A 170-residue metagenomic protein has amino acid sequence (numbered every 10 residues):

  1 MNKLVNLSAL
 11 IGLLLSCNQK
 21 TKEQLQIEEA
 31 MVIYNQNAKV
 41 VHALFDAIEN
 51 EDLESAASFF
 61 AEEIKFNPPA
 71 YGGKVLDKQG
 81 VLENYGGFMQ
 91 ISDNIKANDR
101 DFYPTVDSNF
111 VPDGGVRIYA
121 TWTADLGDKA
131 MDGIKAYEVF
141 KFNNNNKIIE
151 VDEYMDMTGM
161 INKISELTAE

Functional and structural regions predicted by a protein language model:
M1-L15: Sec-dependent bacterial lipoprotein signal peptides
C17-N50, E54, E170: Short, low-complexity N-terminal intrinsically disordered segments enriched in polar/charged residues
L44, S55-A57, I64, V81 (+3 more regions): Hydrophobic pocket/interface hotspot
E54, S58-S108, P112: A solvent-exposed, acidic/Ser-Thr-rich amphipathic alpha-helical stretch
D107-G114, K141-K147: A short, structured loop/turn motif at beta-sheet edges
P112-W122: A short hydrophobic beta-strand element
A130-Y137: Short, surface-exposed coil-to-beta transition loops
I149-E170: Low-complexity, intrinsically disordered terminal/linker segments enriched in charged and Gly/Pro repeats
